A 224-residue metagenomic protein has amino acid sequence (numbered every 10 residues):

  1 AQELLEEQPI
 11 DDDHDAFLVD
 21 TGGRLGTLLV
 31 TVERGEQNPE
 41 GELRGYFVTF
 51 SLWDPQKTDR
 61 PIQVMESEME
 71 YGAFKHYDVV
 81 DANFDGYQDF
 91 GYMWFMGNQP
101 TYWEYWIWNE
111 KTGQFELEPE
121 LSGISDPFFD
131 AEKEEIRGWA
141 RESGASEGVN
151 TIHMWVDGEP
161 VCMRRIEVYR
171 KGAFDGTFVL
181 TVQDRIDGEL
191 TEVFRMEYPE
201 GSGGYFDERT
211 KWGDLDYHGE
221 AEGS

Functional and structural regions predicted by a protein language model:
A1-G41, E135-S224: Acidic, small-residue rich beta-repeat scaffolds with periodic aromatic anchors
L5, Y46-G72, T112-F128, I136-R137: Blade-edge motifs of beta-propeller repeat domains
H14-T21, G72-A82, I124-R137: Beta-propeller blade termini
L29-V30, F90-M96: Hydrophobic beta-strand segments that make up the repeating blades of beta-propeller and related beta-repeat
L43-V48, N98-Y105, A145-H153: Structural motif
S51-Q56, T101-L117, I152-D157: Beta-propeller blade repeat segments, especially FG-GAP/WD-type strand-to-loop junctions in 6- to 7-bladed propeller
D85: Acidic carboxylate motifs that coordinate Ca2+ or other divalent cations, activating on Asp/Glu
Q88-D89, W103-Y105, E134: Conserved active-site beta-strand-loop modules that form the wall/rim of enzyme catalytic pockets and either contain
